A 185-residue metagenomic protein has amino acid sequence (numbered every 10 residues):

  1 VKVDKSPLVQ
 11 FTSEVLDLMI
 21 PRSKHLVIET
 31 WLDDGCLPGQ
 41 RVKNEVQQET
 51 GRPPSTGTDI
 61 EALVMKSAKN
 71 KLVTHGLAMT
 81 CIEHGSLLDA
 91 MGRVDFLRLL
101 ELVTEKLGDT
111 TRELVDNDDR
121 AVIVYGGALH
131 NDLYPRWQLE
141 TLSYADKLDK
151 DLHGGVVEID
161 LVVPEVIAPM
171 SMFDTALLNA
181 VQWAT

Functional and structural regions predicted by a protein language model:
V1-T185: Compositional signal for N-terminal targeting/processing segments
